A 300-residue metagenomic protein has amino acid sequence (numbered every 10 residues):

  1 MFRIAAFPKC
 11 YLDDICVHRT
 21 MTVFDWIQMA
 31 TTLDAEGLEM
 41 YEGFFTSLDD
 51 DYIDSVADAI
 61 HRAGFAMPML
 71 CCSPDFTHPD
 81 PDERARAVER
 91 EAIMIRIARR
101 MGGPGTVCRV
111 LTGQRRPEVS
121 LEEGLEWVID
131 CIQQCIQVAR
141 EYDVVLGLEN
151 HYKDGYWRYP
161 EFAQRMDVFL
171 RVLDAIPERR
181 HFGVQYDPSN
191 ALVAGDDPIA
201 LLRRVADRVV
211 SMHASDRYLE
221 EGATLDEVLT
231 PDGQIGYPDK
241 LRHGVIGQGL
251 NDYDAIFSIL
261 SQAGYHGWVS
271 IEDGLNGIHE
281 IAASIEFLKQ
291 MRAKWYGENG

Functional and structural regions predicted by a protein language model:
M1-P104, E122-E126, D130-Q133, R140 (+4 more regions): N-terminal pre-domain/capping segments
D13-R19, Y41-D54, D75-D82, R115-V119 (+5 more regions): Acidic-and-aromatic substrate-binding clefts and catalytic sites of carbohydrate-active enzymes
G37, G105-V107, S211, G267-W268: Residues at the N-termini of beta-strands
G37-L38, L70, I129-L250, G300: Acidic/histidine-rich catalytic cores of soluble enzymes
A98-L121, Y142-G155, S270: Active-site groove signature of glycoside hydrolases
Q248-Q262: A short, acidic, amphipathic alpha-helical segment used as a generic capping/interface helix at domain edges
W268-G274: Short acidic/histidine-rich active-site segments
